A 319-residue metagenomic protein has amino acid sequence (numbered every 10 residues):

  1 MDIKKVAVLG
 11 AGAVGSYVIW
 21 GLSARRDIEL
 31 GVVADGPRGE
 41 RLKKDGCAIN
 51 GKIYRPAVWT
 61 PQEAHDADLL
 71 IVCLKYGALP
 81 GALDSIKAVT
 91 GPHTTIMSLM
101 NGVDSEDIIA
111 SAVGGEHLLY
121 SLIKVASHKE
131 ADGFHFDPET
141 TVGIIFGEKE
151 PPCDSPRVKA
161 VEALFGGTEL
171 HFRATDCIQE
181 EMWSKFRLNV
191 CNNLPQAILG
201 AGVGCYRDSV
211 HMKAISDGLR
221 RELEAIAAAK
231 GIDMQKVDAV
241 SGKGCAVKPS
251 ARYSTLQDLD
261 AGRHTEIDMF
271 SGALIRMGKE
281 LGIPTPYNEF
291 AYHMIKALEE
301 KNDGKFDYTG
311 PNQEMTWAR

Functional and structural regions predicted by a protein language model:
M1-R55: NAD(P)+-binding Rossmann beta1-loop-alpha1 motif at the extreme N-terminus of oxidoreductases
D2, D217-R319: NAD(P)-dependent Rossmann-like dehydrogenase/reductase catalytic/cofactor-binding core
A7, E29-G31, M97, L119 (+2 more regions): A structural signal for isolated positions on well-ordered beta-strands in alpha/beta enzyme cores
W20-A24, D84-A88, S111, G272 (+1 more regions): Short, well-ordered alpha-helices that flank and scaffold nucleotide-derived cofactor binding pockets
P37, N101-V103, L122-S127, E150 (+3 more regions): Glycine-rich beta-alpha junction loops
R38-K43, E106-D107, D154: Short, charged/polar "capping" segments at the starts of alpha-helices and the immediately preceding loops
G51-H135: Rossmann-like NAD(P)(H) cofactor-binding subdomain of soluble oxidoreductases
A88-V89, A112-H117, D132-Q235: Internal alpha-helical scaffold of NAD(P)-dependent oxidoreductase catalytic cores
